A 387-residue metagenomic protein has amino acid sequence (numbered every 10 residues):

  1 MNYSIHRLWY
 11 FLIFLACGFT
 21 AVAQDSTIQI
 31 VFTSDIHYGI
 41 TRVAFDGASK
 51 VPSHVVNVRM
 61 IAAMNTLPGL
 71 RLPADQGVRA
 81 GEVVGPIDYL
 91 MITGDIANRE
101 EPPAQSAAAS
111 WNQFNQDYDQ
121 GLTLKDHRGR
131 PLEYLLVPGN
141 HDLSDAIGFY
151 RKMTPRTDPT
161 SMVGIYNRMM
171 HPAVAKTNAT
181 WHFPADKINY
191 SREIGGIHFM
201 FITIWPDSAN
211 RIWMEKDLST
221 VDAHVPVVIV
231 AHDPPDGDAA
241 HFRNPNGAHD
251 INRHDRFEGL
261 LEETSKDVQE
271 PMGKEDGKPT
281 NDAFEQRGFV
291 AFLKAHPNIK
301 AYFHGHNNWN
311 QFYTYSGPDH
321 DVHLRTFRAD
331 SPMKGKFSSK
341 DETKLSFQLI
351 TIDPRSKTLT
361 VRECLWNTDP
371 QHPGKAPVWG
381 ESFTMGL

Functional and structural regions predicted by a protein language model:
M1-Y10: Bacterial N-terminal signal peptides that target proteins for export
W9-G18: Bacterial N-terminal signal peptides
A23-S106: N-terminal active-site segment of His-dependent metallophosphoesterases
I28-I30, Y38-A44, A209-W213, G335-K340 (+1 more regions): Short, solvent-exposed loop/turn elements at domain surfaces
F32-S34, D88-D95, R130-G139, I202-T203 (+4 more regions): Active-site neighborhood of phospho(di)ester-bond hydrolases with catalytic His/Asp-centered motifs
L67-P86, Q120-P131, V174-A179, G288: Short mixed-charge
R99-E215, S219-P226, I251-D267, A295 (+4 more regions): Extended active-site neighborhood of metal-dependent phosphoesterases/phosphodiesterases
R211, D222-I299: Active-site-proximal segments of metal-dependent phosphoesterases and phosphodiesterases across multiple
